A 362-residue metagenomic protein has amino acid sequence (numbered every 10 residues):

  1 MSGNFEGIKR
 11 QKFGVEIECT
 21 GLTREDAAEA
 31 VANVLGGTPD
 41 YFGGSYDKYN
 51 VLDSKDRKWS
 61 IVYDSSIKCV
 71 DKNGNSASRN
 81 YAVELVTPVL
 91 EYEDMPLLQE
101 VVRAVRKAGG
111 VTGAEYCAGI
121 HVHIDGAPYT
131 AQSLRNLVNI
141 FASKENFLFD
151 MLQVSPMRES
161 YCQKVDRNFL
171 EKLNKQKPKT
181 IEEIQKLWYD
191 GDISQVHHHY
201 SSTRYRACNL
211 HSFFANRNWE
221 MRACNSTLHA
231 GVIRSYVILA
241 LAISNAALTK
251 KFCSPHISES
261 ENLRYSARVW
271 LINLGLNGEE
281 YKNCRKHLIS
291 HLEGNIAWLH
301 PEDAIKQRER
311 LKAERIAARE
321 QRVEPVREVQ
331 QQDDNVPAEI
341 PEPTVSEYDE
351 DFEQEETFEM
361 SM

Functional and structural regions predicted by a protein language model:
M1-A114, A127-M362: C-terminal accessory/tail domains of diverse enzymes
Y116-I124: Short, conserved phosphate-binding/catalytic loop or strand-edge motifs used in phosphoryl-/nucleotidyl-transfer
